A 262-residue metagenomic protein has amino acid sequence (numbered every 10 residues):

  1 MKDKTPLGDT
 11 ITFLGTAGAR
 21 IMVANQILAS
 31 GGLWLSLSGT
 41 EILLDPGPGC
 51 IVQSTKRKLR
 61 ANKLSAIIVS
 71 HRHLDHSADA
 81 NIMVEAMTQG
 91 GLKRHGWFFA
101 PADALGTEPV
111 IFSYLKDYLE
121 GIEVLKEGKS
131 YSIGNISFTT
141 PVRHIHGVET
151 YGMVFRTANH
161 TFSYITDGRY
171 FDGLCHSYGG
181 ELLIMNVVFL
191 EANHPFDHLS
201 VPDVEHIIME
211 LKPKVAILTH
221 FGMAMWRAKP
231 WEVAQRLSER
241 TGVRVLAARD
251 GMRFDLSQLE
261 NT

Functional and structural regions predicted by a protein language model:
K2-R57, T150-D167, L182: Conserved beta-strand hairpin/beta-sheet module of binuclear metal-dependent hydrolase folds, prominently
K2-T5, K93-T150, T157-A158, G251 (+1 more regions): Metallo-beta-lactamase
P6, L59-N62, D117-E120, G134-I136 (+3 more regions): Structured loop/turn residues at beta-strand edges in well-structured enzyme cores
G18-R20, L74, A104-L105, F189-E191 (+1 more regions): Short histidine/acidic/glycine/proline-rich micro-motifs that form metal- and phosphate-coordinating active-site loops
L43-G47, S65-D75, A100-P101, S163-G168 (+3 more regions): Active-site neighborhood of phospho(di)ester-bond hydrolases with catalytic His/Asp-centered motifs
G49-F99, G180-L182: Active-site metal-binding motif and surrounding structural segment of the metallo-beta-lactamase
A78-M87, V110-I111, W226-Q235: Metal-dependent catalytic neighborhoods of phosphoester/phosphodiester hydrolases
Y170-F254, L259: Cap/insert and terminal regions of metallo-dependent hydrolase folds
